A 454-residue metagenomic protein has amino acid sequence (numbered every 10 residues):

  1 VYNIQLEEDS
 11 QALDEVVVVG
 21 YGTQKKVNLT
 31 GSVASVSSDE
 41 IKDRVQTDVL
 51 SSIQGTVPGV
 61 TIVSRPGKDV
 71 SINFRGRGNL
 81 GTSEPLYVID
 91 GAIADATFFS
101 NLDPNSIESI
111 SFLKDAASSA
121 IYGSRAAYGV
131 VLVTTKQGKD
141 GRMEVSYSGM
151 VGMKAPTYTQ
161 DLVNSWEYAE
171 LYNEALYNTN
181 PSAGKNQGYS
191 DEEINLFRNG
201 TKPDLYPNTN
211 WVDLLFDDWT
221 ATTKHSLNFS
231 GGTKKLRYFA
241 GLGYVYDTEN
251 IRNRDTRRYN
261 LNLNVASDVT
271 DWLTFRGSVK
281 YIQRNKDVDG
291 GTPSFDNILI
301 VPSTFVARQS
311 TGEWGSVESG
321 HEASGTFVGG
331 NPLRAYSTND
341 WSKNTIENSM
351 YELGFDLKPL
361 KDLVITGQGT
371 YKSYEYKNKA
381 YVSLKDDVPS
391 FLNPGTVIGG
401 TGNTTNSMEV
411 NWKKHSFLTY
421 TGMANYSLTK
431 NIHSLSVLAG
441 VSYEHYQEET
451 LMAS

Functional and structural regions predicted by a protein language model:
V1-N262, A266-R276, M350: Short, small/polar-rich motifs associated with maturation and membrane association, primarily at protein termini
A12, K139-N208, E249-T256, N260 (+3 more regions): Surface-exposed loop/interface segments of Gram-negative outer-membrane beta-barrel transport/assembly proteins
